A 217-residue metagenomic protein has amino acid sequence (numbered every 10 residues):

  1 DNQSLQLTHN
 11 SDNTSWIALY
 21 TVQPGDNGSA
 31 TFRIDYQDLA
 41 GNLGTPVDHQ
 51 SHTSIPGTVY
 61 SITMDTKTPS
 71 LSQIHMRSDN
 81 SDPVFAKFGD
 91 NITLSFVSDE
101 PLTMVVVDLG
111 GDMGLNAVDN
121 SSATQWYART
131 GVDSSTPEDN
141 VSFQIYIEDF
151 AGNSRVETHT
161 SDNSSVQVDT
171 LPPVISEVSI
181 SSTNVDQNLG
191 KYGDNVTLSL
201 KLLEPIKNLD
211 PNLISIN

Functional and structural regions predicted by a protein language model:
D1-T8, I92-A117, V196-N217: Short, surface-exposed alpha-helix to beta-strand junction/turn motifs within ectodomains of secreted and cell-envelope
N10-L19, S121-R129, P137: Aromatic sugar-binding surface patches on proteins that engage polysaccharides or sugar-phosphate polymers
T21-S29, G131-N140: Surface-exposed, short loops/turns at beta-strand junctions within beta-sandwich domains
T31-Q37, S142-E148: Extracellular recognition modules
Q37-H49, E148-V156: Short, solvent-exposed loop/turn segments at the edges of extracellular beta-sandwich modules
D38, Q50-S72, R77-D79, H159-T183: Flexible, low-complexity linkers/stalks enriched in Thr/Pro that connect modular domains
S81-D90, V185-D194: Short, solvent-exposed loop/linker segments at the N-terminal edge of repeated beta-sheet extracellular domains
